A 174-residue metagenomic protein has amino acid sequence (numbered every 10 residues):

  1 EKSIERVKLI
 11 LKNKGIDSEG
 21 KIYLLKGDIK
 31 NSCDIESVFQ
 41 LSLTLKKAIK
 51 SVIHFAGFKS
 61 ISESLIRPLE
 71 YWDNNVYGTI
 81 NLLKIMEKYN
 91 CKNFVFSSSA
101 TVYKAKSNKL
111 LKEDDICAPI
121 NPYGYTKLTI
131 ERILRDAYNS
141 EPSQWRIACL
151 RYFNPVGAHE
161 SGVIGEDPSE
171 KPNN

Functional and structural regions predicted by a protein language model:
E1-E160: N-terminal Rossmann-like NAD(P)+-binding domain of SDR-like oxidoreductases, especially those catalyzing
Y125, A148-C149, I164-N174: Substrate-positioning beta->alpha
